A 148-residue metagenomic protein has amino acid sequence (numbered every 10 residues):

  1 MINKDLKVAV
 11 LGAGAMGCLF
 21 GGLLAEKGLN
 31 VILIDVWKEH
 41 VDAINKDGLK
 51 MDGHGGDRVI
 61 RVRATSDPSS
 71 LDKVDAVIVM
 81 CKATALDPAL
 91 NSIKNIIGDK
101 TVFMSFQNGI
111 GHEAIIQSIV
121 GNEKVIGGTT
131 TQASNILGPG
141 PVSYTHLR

Functional and structural regions predicted by a protein language model:
M1-L49: NAD(P)+-binding Rossmann beta1-loop-alpha1 motif at the extreme N-terminus of oxidoreductases
G21-L24, G28, G55, I116 (+1 more regions): Residue-level recognition of conserved structural "scaffold" positions that shape functional pockets and channels
V36-V74: Conserved N-terminal Rossmann-fold NAD(P) cofactor-binding segment
R58-V142: Rossmann-like NAD(P)(H) cofactor-binding subdomain of soluble oxidoreductases
T145-R148: Conserved small/polar residues in nucleotide/adenosyl-binding loops
